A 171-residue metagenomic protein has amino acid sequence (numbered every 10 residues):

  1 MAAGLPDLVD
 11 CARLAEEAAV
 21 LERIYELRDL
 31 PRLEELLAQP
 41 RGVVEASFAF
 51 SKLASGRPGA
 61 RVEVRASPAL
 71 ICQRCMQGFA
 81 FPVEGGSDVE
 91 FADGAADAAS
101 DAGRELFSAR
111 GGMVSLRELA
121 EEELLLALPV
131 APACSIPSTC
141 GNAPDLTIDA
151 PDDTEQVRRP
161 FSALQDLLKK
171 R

Functional and structural regions predicted by a protein language model:
M1-A18, V43, A80-R171: Charge-rich, low-complexity linker and terminal segments
M1-A69: A positional/architectural concept
C72: Short cysteine-rich clusters marking metal-coordination/redox-active sites
C75: Conformational-control "hinges and anchors"
